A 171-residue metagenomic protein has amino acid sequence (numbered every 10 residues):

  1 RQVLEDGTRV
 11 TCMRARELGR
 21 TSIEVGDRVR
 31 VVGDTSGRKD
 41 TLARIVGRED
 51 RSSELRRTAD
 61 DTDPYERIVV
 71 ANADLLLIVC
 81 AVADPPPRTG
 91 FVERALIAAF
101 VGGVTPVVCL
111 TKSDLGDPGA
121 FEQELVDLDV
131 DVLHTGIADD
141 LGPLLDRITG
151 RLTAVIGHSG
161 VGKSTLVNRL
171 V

Functional and structural regions predicted by a protein language model:
R1-T89: N-terminal accessory targeting/assembly segments
G26, A99, I148: Residue-level signature of catalytic and energy-coupling elements of molecular machines, predominantly ATP/GTP-dependent
Y65-R67, I97, E122, P143-L144: Short, flexible, glycine/charge-rich loop motifs used to bind or transfer phosphoryl groups or to couple energy/partner
N72-C80, F100-S113, D129-T135: Conserved beta-strand/loop subsegment of P-loop NTPase cores
G90-F100: Histidine-anchored nucleotide/phosphate-binding helix
K112-V161: Canonical P-loop GTPase G-domain recognition
S164-V171: A conserved segment at the C-terminal end of the G1
